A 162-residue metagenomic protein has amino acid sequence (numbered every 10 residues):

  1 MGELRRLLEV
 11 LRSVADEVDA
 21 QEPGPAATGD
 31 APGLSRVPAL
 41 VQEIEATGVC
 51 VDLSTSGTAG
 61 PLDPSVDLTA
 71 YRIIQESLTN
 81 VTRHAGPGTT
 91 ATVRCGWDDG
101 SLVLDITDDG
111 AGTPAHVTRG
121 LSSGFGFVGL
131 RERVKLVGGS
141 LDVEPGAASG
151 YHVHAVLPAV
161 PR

Functional and structural regions predicted by a protein language model:
M1-R162: Glycine-rich ATP/GTP-binding catalytic cores of kinases/NTPases
